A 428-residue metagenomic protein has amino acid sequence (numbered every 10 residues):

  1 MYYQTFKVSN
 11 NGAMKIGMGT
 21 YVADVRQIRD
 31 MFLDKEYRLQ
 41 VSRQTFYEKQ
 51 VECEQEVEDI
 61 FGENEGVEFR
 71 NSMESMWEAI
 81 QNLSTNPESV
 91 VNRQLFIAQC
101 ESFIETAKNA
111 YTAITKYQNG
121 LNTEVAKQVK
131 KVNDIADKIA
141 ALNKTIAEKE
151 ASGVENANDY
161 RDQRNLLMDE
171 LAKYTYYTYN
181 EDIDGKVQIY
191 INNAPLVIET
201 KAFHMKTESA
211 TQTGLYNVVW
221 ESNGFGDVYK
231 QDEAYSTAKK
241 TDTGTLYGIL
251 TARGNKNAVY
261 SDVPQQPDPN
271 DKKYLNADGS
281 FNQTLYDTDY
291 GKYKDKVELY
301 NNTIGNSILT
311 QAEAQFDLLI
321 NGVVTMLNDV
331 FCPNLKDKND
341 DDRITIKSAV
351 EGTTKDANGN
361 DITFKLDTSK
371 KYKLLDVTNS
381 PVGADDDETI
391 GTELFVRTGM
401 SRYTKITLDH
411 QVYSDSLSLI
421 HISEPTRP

Functional and structural regions predicted by a protein language model:
M1-S423, R427: Structural signature of extracellular appendage/secretion-system components
